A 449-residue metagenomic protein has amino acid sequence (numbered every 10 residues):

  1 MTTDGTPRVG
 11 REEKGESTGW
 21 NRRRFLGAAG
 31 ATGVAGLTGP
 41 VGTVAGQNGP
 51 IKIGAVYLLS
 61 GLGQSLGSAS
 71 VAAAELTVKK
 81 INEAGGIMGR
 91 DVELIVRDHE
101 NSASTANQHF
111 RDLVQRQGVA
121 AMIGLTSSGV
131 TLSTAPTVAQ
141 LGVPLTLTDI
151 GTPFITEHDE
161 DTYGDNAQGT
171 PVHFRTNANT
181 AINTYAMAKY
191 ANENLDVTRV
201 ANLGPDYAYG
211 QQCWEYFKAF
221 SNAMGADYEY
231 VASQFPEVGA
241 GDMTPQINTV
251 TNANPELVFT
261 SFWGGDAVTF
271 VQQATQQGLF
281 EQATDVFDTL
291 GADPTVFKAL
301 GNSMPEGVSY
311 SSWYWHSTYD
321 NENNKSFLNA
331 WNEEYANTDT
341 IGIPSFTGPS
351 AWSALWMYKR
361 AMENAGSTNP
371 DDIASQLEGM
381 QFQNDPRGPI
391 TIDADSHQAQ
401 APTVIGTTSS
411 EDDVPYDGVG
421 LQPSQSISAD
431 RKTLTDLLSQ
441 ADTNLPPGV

Functional and structural regions predicted by a protein language model:
M1-W20: N-terminal secretory signal peptides
T18-G19, P40-A55: C-terminal segment of N-terminal export signals and the immediately downstream linker at the start of the mature
I51-A73, R97-A103, T126-S127, L203-Q211 (+2 more regions): Extracytoplasmic "Venus flytrap"
S65-S70, G85-D161, P236-M243: Beta-alpha junction/loop-to-helix N-cap segments that form part of ligand/metal-binding clefts
A72-L94, A223-Y228: Signal peptide-proximal N-terminal region of secreted/periplasmic/extracellular or secretory-lumen proteins
V119-S233, D285-Y310: Extracytoplasmic ligand/sensor domains, especially the bilobed periplasmic-binding protein
A274-W352, L434, L438-G448: Extracellular/periplasmic periplasmic-binding protein-like sensory domains
E306, Q381-V449: Solvent-exposed, acidic/polar segments of extracytosolic/periplasmic ligand-binding ectodomains
